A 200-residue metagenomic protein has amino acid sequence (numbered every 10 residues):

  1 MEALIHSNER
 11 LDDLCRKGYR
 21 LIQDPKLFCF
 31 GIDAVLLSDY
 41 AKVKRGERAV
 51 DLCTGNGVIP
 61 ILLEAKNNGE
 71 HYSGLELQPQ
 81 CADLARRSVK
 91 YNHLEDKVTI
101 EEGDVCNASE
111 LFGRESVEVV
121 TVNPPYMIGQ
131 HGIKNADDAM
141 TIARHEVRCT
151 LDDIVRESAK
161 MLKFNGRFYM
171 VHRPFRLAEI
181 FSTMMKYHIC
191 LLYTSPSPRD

Functional and structural regions predicted by a protein language model:
E2-K44: Class I SAM-dependent transferase core
Q23, E102-G103, H172: Short loop/edge segments at beta-strand edges and connector loops that shape dinucleotide/nucleotide cofactor-binding
Y40-V122, I128-Q130: Conserved SAM/SAH cofactor-binding pocket of Class I
L52, L75, M170-R173, T194: Active-site-adjacent beta-strand anchor residues
R86, G132-N135, F181-M184: Short amphipathic alpha-helical segments
P124-D153: Mobile active-site "lid"/loop adjacent to the S-adenosyl-L-methionine
R148-L192: Conserved Class I SAM-dependent methyltransferase catalytic core
Y193-D200: Conserved small/polar residues in nucleotide/adenosyl-binding loops
